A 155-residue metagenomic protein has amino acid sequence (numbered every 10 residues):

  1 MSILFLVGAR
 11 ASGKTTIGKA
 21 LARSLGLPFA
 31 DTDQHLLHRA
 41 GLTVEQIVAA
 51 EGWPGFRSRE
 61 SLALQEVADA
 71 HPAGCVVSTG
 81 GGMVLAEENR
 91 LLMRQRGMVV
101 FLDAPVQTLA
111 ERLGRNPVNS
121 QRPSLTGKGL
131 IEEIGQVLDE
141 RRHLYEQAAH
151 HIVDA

Functional and structural regions predicted by a protein language model:
I3: Walker A (P-loop) ATP-phosphate-binding motif of ABC ATPase nucleotide-binding domains
L6: Hydrophobic anchor at the beta1->P-loop junction of P-loop NTPases
A9: P-loop (Walker A) phosphate-binding loop of NTP-binding proteins
T15: Walker A/P-loop
A20, S24, G74, M98 (+2 more regions): NTP-dependent small-molecule kinase module
D31-R94, R115, N119, P123 (+1 more regions): ATP-dependent small-molecule kinase phosphotransfer cores that center on conserved nucleotide phosphate-binding segments
Q95-R142: A glycine- and Lys/Arg-enriched "phosphate-lid" helix/loop adjacent to the NTP-binding pocket of small-molecule kinases
